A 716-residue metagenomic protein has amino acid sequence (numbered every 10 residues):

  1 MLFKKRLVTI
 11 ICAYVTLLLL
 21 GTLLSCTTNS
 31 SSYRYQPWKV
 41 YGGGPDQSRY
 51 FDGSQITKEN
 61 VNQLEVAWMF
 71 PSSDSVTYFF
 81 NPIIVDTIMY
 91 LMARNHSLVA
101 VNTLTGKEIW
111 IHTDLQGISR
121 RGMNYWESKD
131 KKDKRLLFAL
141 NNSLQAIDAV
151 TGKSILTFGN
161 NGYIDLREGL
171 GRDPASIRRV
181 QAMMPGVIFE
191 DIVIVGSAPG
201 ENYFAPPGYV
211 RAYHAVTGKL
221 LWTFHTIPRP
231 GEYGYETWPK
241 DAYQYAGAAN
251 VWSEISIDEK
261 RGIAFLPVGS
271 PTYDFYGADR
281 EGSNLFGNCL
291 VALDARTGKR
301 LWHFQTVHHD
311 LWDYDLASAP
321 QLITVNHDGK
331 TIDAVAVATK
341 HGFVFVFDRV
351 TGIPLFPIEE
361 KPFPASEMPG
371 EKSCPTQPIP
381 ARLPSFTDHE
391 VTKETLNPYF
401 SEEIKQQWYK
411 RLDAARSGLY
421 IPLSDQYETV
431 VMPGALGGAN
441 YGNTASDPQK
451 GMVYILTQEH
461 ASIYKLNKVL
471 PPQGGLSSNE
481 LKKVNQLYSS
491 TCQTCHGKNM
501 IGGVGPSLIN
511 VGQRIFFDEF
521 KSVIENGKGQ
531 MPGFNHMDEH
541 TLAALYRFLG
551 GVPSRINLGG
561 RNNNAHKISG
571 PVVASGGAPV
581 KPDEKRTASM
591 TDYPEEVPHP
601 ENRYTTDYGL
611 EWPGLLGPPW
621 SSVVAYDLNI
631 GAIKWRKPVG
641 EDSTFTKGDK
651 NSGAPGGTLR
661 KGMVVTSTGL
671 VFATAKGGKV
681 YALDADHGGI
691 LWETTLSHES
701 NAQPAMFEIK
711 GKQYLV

Functional and structural regions predicted by a protein language model:
L2-V15: Bacterial N-terminal signal peptides that target proteins for export
T22-S25: C-terminal motif of bacterial Sec signal peptides marking the signal peptidase cleavage site
S32-D74, V623-V624: Mature N-terminal segment immediately following signal peptide/propeptide cleavage in secreted/periplasmic
Y35-G42, S75-N95, I118-L144, R178-N202 (+8 more regions): Repeat-blade elements of multi-bladed beta-propeller folds
E59-S73, L98-I118, L144-S176, Y209-Y245 (+10 more regions): Extracytoplasmic/lumenal domain signature
K134, V195-G208, A264-L285, H460-Q473 (+3 more regions): Short, conserved, GDST-rich strand-edge loop motifs in beta-rich repeat architectures
Q181, S478-K482, Q486-G560, S569 (+3 more regions): Extracytoplasmic electron-transfer domains, predominantly the class I c-type cytochrome c fold
E394-F400, I404-R411, L419-S424, V431-M432 (+5 more regions): Periplasmic c-type cytochrome electron-transfer domains
